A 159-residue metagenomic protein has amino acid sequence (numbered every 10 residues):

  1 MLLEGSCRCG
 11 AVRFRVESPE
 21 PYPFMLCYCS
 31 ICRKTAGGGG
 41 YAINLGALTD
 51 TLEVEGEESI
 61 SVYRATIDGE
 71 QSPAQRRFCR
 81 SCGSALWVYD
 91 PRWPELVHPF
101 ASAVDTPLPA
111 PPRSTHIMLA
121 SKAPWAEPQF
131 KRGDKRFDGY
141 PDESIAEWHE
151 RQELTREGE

Functional and structural regions predicted by a protein language model:
M1-S6, A11-E159: A short Gly-Trp-Pro
